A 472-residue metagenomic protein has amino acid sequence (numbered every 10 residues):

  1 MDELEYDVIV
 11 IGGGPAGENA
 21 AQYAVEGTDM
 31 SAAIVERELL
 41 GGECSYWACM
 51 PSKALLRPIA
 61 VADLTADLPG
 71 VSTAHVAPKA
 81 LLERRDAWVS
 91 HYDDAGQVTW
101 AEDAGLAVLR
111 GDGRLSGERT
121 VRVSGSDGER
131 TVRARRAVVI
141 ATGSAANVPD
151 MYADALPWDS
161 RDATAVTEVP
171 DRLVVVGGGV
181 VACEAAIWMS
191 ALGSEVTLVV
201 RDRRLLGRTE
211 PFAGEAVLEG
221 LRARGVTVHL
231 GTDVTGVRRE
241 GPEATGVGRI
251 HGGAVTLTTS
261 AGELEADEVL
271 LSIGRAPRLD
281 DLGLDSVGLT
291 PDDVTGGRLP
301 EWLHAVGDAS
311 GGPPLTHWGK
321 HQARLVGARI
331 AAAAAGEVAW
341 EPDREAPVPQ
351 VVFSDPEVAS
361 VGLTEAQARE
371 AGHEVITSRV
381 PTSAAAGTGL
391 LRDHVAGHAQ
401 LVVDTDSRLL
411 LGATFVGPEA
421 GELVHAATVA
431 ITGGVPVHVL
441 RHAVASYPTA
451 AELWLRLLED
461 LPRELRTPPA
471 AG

Functional and structural regions predicted by a protein language model:
E3-Y6, P15, Y23-M30, V35-V169 (+6 more regions): Glycine-rich flavin
D7, S31, R172, S194-T197 (+1 more regions): Residues at the starts of beta-strands that form the adenosine-phosphate
I9-I11, G113, V132-G143, V175-V176 (+5 more regions): Short hydrophobic core segments
I11-E38, M50, A54, P58-V61 (+2 more regions): Flexible, glycine-rich terminal cap/loop adjacent to redox cofactors in electron-transfer oxidoreductases
C49, I140-E195, D285-E301: Glycine-rich dinucleotide-binding loop and its adjacent helix/turn
S72, A107-R110, R114-R122, L192-L299 (+2 more regions): A Rossmann-like FAD-binding core segment of flavoenzymes
A146, A276, V287-E301, E365 (+2 more regions): FAD-binding beta-loop-beta segment adjacent to the flavin cofactor pocket
A155-P170, E263-G336: FAD-site-proximal beta/loop scaffold in flavoenzymes
